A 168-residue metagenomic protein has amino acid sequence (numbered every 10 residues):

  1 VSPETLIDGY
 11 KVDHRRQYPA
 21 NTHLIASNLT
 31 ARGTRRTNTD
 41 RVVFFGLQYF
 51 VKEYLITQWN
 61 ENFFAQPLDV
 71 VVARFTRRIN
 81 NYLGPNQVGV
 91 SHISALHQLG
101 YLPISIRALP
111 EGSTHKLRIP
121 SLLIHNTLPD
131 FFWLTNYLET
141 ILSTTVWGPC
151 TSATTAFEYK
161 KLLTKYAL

Functional and structural regions predicted by a protein language model:
V1-L168: Ordered alpha/beta subdomains of enzyme catalytic regions
